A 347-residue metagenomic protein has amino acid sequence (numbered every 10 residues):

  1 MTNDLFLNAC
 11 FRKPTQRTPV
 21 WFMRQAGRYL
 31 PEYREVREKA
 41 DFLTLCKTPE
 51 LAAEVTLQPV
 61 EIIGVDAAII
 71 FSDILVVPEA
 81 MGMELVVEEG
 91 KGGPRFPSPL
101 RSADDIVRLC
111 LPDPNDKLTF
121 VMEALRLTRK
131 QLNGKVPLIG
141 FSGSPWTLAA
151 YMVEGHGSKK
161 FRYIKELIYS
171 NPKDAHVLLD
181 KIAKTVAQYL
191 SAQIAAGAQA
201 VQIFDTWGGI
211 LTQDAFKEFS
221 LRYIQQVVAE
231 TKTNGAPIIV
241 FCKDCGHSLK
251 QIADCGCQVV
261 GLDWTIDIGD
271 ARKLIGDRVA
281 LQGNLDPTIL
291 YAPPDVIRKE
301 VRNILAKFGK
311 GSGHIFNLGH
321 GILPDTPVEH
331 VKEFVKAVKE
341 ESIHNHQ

Functional and structural regions predicted by a protein language model:
M1, A103-D113, K173, H346: Short, glycine- and charge-enriched coil/turn segments that flank and shape catalytic ligand pockets
M1-E89, R298, A306, V328-H344: N-terminal basic, low-complexity leaders that serve as flexible interaction/assembly modules and, when applicable, as
A9-Q25, V65-G92, D116-K159: Glycine-rich, aromatic-flanked loop segments that form ligand/cofactor-binding clefts across common enzyme folds
V20, R95-S98, N345-Q347: Generic low-complexity segments that are intrinsically disordered, proline-rich and/or Lys/Arg-biased
R34-E35, A40-L51, D104-L118, R126 (+1 more regions): Basic, amphipathic N-terminal segments that precede the first structured/catalytic domain
V36-K39, L85-P112, R162-E166, I268: Glycine-/small-residue-rich beta-strand-loop submotif within the FAD-binding core of flavoenzymes
F42-L43, P49, E88-P99, L111 (+3 more regions): N-terminal/domain-start segments enriched in small and hydrophobic, helix-friendly residues, covering either
K117-H346: Active-site loop segments of alpha/beta catalytic cores
